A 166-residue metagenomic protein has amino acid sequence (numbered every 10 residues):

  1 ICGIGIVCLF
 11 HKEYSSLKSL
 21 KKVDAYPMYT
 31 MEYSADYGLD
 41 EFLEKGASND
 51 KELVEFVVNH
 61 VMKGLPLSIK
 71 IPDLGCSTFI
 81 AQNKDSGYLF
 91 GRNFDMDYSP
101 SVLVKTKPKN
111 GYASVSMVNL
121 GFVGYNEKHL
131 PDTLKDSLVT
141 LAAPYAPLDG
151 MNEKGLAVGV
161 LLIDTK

Functional and structural regions predicted by a protein language model:
C2-K166: N-terminal mature-domain region immediately after signal-peptide cleavage in secreted/organellar precursors
